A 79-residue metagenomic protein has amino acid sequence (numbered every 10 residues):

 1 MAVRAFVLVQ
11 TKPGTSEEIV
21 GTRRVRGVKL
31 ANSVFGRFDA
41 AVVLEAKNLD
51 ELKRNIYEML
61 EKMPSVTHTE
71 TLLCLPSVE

Functional and structural regions predicted by a protein language model:
M1-E79: A compositional/biophysical signature of low hydrophobicity enriched in polar/charged and small residues
